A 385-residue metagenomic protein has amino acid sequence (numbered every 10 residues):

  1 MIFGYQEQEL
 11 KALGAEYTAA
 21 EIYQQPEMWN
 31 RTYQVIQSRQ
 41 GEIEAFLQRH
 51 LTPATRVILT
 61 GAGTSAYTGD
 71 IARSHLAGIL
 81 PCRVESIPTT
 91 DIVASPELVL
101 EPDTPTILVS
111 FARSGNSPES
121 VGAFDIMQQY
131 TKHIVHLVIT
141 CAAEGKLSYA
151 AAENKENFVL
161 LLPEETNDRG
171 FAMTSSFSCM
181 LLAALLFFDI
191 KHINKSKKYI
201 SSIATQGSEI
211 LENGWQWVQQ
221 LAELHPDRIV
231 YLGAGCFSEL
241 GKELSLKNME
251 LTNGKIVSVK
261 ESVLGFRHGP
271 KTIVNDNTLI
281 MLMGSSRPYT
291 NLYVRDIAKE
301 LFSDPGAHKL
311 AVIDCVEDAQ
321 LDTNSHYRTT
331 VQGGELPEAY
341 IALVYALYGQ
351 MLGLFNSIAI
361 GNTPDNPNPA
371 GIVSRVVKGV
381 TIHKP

Functional and structural regions predicted by a protein language model:
M1-E7, T55, I139-C141, L224-I229: An N-terminal domain-start capping segment
I2-A19, P26-E27, R31, A152-E156 (+2 more regions): Phosphate-moiety recognition in structured ligand-binding domains
G14, S38-R39, E119: Short secondary-structure boundary/capping elements
A15-T18, Y67-A72, G241-E250, A346-M351: Conserved phosphate/anionic-ligand binding catalytic regions in large, soluble enzymes, centered on
A20-E27, T32-Q48, A152-L279, G361-P385: Active-site phosphate/pyrophosphate-binding segments
L51-S202, A234, M283-G334: Glycine-rich phosphate-binding loops that contact phosphosugars or nucleotide phosphates
